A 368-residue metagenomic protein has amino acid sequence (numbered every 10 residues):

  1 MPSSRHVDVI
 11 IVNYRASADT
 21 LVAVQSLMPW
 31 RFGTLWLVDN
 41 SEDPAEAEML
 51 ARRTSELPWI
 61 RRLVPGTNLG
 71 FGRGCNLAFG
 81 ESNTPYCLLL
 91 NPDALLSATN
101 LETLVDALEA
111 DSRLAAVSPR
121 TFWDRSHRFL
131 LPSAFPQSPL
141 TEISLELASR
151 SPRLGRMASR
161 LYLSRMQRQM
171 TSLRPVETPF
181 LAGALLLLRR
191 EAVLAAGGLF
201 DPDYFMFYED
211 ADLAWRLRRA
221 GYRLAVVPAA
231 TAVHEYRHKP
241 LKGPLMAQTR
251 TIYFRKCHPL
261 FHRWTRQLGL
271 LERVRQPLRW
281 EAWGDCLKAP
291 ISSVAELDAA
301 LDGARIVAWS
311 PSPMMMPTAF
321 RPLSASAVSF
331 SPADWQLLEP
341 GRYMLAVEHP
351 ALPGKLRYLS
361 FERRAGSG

Functional and structural regions predicted by a protein language model:
V7-D19, A23, W30, V38 (+1 more regions): A conserved hydrophobic helix/loop-capping motif in glycosyltransferases and polysaccharide synthases
V24-T67: Acidic donor-binding segment of Leloir-type glycosyltransferases
V64-S82, T103: Glycine-rich, basic loop-to-helix element that forms the pyrophosphate-binding segment of sugar-nucleotide handling
C87: Short aromatic/hydrophobic "clamp" motif used to bind/position activated sugar donors
A98-P132: Conserved donor NDP-sugar-binding/catalytic core segment of glycosyltransferases
P136-T178: Short, flexible, basic/aromatic active-site loop/helix in glycosyltransferases
T171-L173, P179-A230: A short, conserved alpha-helix in the catalytic core of glycosyltransferases
A214-K288: Active-site-adjacent helix/loop segment of glycosyltransferases that harbors family-specific signature motifs
